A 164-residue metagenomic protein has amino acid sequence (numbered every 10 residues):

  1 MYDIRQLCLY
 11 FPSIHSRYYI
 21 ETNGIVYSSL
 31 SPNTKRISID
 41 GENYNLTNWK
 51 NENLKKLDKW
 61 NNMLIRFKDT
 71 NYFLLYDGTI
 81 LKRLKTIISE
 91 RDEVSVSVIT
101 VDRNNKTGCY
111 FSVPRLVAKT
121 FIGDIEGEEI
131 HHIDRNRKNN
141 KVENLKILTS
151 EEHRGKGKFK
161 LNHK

Functional and structural regions predicted by a protein language model:
M1-E129, N136-K164: Conserved recognition-core residues within compact binding domains
